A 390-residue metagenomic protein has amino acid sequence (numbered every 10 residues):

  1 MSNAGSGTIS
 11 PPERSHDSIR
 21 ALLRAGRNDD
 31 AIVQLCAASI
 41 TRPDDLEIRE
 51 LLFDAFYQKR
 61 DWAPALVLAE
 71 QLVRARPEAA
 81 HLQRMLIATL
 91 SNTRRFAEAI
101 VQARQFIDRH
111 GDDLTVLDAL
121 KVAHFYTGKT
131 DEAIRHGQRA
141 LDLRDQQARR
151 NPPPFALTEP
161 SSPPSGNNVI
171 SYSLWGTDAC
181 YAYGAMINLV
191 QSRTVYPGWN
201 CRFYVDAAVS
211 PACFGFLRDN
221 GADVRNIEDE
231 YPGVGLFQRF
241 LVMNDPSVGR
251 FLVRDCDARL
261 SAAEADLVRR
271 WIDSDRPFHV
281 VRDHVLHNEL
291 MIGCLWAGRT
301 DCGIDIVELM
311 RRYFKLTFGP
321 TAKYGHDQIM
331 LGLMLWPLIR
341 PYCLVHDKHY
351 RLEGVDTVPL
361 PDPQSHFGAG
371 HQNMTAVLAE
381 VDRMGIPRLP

Functional and structural regions predicted by a protein language model:
P43, P77, H110-G111, R144-D145: Short coil turns that delineate tetratricopeptide repeat
R139, T300-P390: Catalytic core and acceptor-binding pocket of nucleotide-sugar-dependent glycosyltransferases
A207-G249: Active-site-proximal specificity loops/subdomain of glycosyltransferases
A262-L290: Conserved donor-nucleotide/metal-binding helix-loop-beta segment in metal-dependent transferases, i.e., the alpha-helix
